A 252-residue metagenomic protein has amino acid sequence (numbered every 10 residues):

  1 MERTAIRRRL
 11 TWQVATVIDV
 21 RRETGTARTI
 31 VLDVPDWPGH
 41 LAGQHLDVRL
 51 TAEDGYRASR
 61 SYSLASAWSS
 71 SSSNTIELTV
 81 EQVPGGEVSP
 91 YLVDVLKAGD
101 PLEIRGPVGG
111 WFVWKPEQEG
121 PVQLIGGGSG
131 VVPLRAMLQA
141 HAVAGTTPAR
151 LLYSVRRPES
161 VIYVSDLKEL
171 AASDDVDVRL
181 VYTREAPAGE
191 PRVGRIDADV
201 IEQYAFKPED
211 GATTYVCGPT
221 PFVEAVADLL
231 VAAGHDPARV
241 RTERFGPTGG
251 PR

Functional and structural regions predicted by a protein language model:
E2-D100, V155-R157, K168, V181-E185: Ferredoxin-reductase
R3, R8-R9, N74, P84-R252: FNR/FR-type flavoprotein reductase catalytic core
